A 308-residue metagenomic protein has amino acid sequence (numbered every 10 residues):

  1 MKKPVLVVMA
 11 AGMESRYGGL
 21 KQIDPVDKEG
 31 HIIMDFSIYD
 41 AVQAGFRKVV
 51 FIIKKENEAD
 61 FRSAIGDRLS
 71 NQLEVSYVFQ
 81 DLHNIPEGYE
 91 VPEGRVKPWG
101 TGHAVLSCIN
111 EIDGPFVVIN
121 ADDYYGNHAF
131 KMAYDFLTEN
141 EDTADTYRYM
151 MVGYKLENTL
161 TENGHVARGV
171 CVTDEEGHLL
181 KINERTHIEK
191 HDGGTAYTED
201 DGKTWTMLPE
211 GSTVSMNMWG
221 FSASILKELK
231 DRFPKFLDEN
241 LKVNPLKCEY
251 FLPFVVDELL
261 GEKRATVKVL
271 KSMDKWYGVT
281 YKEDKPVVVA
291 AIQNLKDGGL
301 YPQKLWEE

Functional and structural regions predicted by a protein language model:
M1-E14, K28-V118, Y125-M132, E139: Conserved N-terminal catalytic core of the sugar/cofactor nucleotidyltransferase
D60-F61, E228, V255, V287: Phosphate- and divalent-cation-binding pockets in alpha/beta enzyme and binding domains that engage nucleotide-derived
E87-P98, G164-G169, E283-V287: Short, surface-exposed amphipathic charged segments that create phosphate/polyanion-binding patches used for binding
N127-M216, A223: Conserved core of the sugar-phosphate nucleotidyltransferase
T213, K268-D274: Catalytic beta-strand/loop signature of glycosyltransferases that borders the donor
S222, Y281: Short, conserved phosphate/pyrophosphate- and ester-handling motifs at nucleotide-, phospho-/glycolipid
K230-R264: A C-terminal functional module that forms or caps the active site or interfaces directly with catalytic machinery
D284-E308: Generic C-terminus detector
